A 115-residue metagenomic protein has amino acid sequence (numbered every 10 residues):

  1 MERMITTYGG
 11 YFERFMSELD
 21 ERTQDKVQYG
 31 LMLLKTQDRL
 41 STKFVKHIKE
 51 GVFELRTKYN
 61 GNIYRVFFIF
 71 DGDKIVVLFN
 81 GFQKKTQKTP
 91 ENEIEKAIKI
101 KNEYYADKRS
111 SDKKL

Functional and structural regions predicted by a protein language model:
M1-I63, G72-V76, K85-L115: Basic, Lys/Arg-enriched alpha-helical interface segments
F79: ATP-dependent carboxylate-activation loops
